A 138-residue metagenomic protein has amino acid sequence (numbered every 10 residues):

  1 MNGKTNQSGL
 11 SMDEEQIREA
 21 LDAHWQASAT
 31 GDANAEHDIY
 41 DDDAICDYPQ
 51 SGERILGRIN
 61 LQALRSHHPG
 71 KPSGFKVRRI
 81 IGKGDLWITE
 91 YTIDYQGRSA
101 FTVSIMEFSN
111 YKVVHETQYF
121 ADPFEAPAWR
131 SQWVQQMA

Functional and structural regions predicted by a protein language model:
M1-D42, S131-A138: Short, low-complexity N-terminal intrinsically disordered segments enriched in polar/charged residues
N2-M12, Q62-A138: A beta-strand edge to alpha-helix "cap/lid" segment located at domain peripheries
E14-Q16, A33-G84: A solvent-exposed, acidic/Ser-Thr-rich amphipathic alpha-helical stretch
H24-A27, C46-D47, E90: Alpha-helix C-capping/helix-to-loop hinge sites
A29, A44, Y95-G97: Flexible interhelical turns and helix-capping residues at alpha-helix boundaries within structured domains
